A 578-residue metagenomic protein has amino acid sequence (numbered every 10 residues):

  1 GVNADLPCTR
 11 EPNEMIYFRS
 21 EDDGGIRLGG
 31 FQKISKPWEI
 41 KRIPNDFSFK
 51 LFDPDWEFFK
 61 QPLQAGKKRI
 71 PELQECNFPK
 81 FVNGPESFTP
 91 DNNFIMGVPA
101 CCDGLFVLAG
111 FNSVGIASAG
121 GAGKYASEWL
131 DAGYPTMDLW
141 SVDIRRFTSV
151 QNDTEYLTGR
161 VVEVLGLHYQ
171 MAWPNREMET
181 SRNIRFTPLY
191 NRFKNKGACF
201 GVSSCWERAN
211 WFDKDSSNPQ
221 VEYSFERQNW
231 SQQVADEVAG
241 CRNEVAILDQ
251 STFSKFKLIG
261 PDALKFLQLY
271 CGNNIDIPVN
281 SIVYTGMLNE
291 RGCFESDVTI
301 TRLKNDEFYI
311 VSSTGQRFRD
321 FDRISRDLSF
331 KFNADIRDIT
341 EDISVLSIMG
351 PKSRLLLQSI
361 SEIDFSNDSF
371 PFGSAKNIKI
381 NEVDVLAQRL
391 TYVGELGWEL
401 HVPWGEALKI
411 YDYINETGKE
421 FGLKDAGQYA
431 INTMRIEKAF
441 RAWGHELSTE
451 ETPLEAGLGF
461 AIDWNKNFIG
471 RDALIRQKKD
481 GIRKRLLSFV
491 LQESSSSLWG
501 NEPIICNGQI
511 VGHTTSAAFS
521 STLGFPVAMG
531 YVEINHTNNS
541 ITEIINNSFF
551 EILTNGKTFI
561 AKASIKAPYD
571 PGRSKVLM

Functional and structural regions predicted by a protein language model:
G1-P37, P54-E57: Mid-domain catalytic core of redox enzymes that form a hydrophobic substrate pocket/lid adjacent to a catalytic redox
L6-R10, I16-Y17, N77, N83-S87 (+2 more regions): Short Gly/Pro-enriched turn/cap motifs at secondary-structure boundaries
N13, N45-D46, K50-I184: C-terminal catalytic lobe of FAD-dependent flavoproteins
I16-R19, I95-V98, I300, L386-Q388: Short, surface-exposed beta-strand/loop micro-motifs that present aromatic residues
R19, L28-F31, L108, D412 (+1 more regions): Beta-strand scaffold of nucleotide-dependent catalytic cores
D22-G24, F31-S35, P85, N112 (+3 more regions): Glycine-rich beta-alpha junction loops
G25-I26, L105-F106, F308: Hydrophobic residues embedded in beta-strands of well-ordered beta-sheets
M137, S141-M578: Glycine/proline-enriched, intrinsically flexible loops and inter-domain linkers
